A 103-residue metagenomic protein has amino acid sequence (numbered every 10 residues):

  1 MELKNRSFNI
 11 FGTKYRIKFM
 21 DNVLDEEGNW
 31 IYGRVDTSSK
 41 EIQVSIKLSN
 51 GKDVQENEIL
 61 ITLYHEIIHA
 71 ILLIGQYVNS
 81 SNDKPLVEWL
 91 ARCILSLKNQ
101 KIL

Functional and structural regions predicted by a protein language model:
E2-N57, A70-I74, V78-L95: Active-site scaffold of zinc-dependent metalloenzymes
T62, E66-A70: Catalytic glutamate of the conserved HExxH
Q100-L103: Short, Lys/Arg-rich amphipathic alpha-helical interaction segments that bind nucleic acids or acidic protein surfaces
